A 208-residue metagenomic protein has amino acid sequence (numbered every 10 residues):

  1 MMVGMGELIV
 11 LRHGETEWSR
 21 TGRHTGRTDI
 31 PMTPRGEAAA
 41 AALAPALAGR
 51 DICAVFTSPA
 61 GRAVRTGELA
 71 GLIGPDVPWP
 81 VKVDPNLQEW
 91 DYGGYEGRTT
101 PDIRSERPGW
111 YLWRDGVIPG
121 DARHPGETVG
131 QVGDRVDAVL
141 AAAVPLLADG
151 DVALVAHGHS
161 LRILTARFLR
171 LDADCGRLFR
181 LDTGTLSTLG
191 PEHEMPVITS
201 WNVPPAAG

Functional and structural regions predicted by a protein language model:
M1-G6, D91-D102, A148-G150, A166-G208: Acidic, low-complexity terminal tails and accessory targeting/binding regions of phosphate-metabolizing enzymes
L8, A143, A148-G158: Generic beta-sheet signal
I9, K82-D84, T199: General small-molecule cofactor/ligand-binding pocket signal
G14, S58-A60, N86, V155-H159 (+1 more regions): Short, well-ordered beta-to-alpha junction loops that form the rim of enzyme active sites and present histidine/acidic
E15-A70, A122-D137: Loop-to-helix element that buttresses phosphate recognition and phosphoryl-transfer chemistry
A42-Y111: Phosphate-coordination/substrate-recognition cap region in phosphate-metabolizing enzymes
Y111-G126, P205-G208: Extended, charge-rich low-complexity interaction segments
G158-R162, E192: GST superfamily/GST-like fold recognition
